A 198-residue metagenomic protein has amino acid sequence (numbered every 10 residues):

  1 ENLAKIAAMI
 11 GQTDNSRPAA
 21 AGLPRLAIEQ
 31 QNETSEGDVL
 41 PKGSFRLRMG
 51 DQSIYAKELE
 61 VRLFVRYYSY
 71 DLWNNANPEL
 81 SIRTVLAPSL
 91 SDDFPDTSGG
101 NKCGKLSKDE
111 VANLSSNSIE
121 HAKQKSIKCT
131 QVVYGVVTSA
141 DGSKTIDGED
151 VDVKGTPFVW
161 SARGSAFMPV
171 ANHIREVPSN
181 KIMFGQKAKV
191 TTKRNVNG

Functional and structural regions predicted by a protein language model:
E1-V151, V196-N197: OB-fold ssDNA-binding interfaces and closely related basic DNA-contact patches used across DNA replication/repair
C129-G198: Extended serine/threonine-enriched, polar tracts that run as long, contiguous segments within proteins
